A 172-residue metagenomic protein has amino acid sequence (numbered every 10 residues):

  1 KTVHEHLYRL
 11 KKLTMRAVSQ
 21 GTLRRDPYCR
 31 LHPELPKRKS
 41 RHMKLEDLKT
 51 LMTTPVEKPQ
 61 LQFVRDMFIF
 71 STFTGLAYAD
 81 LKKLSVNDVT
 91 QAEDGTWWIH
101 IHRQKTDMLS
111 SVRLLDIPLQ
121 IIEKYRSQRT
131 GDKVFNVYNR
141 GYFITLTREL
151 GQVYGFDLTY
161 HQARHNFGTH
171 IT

Functional and structural regions predicted by a protein language model:
K1-M15, P59-Q60, G141, F156-T159: N-terminal core-binding DNA-recognition domain of tyrosine site-specific recombinases/integrases
H4-R9, S19-Y78, K82, R164: Basic, Lys/Arg- and aromatic-enriched nucleic-acid-binding interface segment
L10-A17, I122-Y125, I171: Hydrophobic recognition helices of helix-based DNA-binding modules
Q20-R24, T90-E93, Q128, V153: Secondary-structure transition/capping motifs at alpha-helix termini and the adjoining loop/turn into the next element
R30-R41, L45-D47, T74, K83-E123: Conserved tyrosine-mediated DNA breakage-rejoining catalytic core shared by Y-recombinases
E57-Q60, T74, R126-V137, I144-T172: Short, basic (Lys/Arg/His-rich) helix/loop patches that form interaction surfaces in the mid-to-C-terminal regions
